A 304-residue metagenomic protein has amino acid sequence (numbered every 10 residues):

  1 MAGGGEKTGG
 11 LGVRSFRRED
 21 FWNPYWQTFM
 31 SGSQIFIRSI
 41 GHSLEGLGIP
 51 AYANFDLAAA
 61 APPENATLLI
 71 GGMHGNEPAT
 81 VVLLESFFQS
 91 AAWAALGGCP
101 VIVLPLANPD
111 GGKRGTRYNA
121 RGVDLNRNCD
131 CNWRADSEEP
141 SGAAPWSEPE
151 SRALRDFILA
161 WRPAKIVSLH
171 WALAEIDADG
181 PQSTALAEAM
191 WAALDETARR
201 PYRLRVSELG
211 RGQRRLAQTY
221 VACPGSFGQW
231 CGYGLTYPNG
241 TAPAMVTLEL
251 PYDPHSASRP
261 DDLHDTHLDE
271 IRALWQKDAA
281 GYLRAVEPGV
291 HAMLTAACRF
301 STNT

Functional and structural regions predicted by a protein language model:
M1-Y52: Short glycine- and acidic-rich boundary segments immediately preceding or forming the N-terminal edge of structured
I37, A51, V103, I166 (+2 more regions): Conserved beta-strand scaffold positions in the cores of enzyme catalytic domains, especially in NTP/NDP-utilizing
S43-E45, A60-P62, A94-G97, Y118-N119 (+2 more regions): Extracellular/periplasmic catalytic domains that process cell-envelope and extracellular macromolecules
P50-P63: Short beta-strand-to-loop junctions in surface cap/lid or active-site-entrance loops
A61-M73, E77-E196, R200, R259-D261: Active-site/substrate-binding loop(s) of hydrolase catalytic cores
W133-S141, R205-E208, H267-W275: Short glycine/proline- and acidic residue-enriched helix-loop micro-motifs that form flexible lids or anion-recognition
P149, R155, L173-A244: Active-site-proximal helix/loop segments of hydrolytic enzymes
I176-D179, T219-T304: Active-site-adjacent mobile loop/cap segments within catalytic or ligand-binding domains
